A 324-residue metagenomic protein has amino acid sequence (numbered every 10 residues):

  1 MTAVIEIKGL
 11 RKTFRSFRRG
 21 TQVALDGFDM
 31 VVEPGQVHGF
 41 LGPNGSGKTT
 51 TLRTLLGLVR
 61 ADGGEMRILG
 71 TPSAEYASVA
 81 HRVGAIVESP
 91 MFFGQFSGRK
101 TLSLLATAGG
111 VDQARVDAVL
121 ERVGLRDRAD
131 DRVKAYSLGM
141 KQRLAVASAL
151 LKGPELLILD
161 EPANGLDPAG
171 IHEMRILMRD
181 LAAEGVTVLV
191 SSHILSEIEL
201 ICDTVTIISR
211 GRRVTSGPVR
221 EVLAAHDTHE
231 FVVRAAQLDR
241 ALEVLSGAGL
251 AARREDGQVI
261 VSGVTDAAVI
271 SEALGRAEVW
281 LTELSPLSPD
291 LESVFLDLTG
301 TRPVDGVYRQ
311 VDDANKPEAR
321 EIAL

Functional and structural regions predicted by a protein language model:
T2, T265-L324: C-terminal coupling/interaction segments
T2-I5, G9-V190, L195-D203, I207-S209: ABC transporter nucleotide-binding domains
E65, E230, W280-E283: Residues at or immediately flanking beta-strands
S73, G110, R213, A236 (+2 more regions): Short, surface-exposed acidic/glycine-rich loop or hinge patches that mediate macromolecular interfaces
S97, S137-M140, L150, C202 (+3 more regions): Short, structured secondary-structure boundary patches
M174-S262: ABC transporter nucleotide-binding domain
